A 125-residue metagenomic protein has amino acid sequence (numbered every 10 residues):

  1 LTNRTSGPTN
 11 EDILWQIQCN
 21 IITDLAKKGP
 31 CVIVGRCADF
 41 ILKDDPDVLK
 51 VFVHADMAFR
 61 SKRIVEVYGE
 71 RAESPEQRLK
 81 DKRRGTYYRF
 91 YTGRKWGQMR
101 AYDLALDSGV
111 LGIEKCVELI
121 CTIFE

Functional and structural regions predicted by a protein language model:
L1, R71-E114: Small-molecule kinase domains that catalyze NTP-dependent phosphoryl transfer to phosphate-bearing small molecules
L1-P30: ATP-dependent small-molecule kinase phosphotransfer cores that center on conserved nucleotide phosphate-binding segments
D12-Q16, C31-G35, G85-F90: Short gly/ser/thr-rich secondary-structure transition/capping motifs
C19, I113-C121: Short, amphipathic alpha-helical "lid/cap" segments that border enzyme active or binding sites
L25, A38-D44: RNA pseudouridine synthases
D44-E66, A72-L79: Conserved phosphate-donor/acceptor-positioning beta-strand/loop module used by diverse small-molecule
